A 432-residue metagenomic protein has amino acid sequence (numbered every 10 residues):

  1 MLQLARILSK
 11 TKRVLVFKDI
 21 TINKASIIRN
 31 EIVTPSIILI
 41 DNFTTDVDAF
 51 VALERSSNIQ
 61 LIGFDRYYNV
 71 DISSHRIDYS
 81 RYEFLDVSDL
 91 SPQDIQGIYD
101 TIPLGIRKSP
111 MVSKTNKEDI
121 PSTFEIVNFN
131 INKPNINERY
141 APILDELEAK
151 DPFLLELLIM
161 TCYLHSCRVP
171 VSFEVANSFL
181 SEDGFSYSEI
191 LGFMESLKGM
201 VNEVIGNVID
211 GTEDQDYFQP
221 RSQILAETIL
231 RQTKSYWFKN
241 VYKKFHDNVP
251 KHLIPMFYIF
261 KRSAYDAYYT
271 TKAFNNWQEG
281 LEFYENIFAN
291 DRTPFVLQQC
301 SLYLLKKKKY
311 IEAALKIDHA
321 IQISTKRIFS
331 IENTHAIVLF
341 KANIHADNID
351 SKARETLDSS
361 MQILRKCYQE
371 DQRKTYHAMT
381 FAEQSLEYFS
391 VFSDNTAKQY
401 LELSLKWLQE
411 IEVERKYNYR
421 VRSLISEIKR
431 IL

Functional and structural regions predicted by a protein language model:
T11-Y67: Conserved P-loop NTPase "ATPase switch" module shared by AAA+ and STAND
Y68-V70, H75-N116: Conserved small helical "lid"/interfacial subdomain of P-loop NTPases
N128-F193: Winged-helix-like regulatory helical subdomains adjacent to P-loop NTPase cores
V169-A314, A320-N333, I337: C-terminal leucine-rich, beta-strand-based interaction scaffolds used for sensing/assembly
K239-H246, N275-I287, I311-Q322, I349-Q369 (+1 more regions): Alpha-helical repeat scaffolds
Y268-T271, L304, L339, A346 (+1 more regions): Residue at a conserved register position within TPR or TPR-like alpha-solenoid repeats
G280, R292-T293, I328-H335, A353 (+3 more regions): Residues that mark the junctions of alpha-helical repeat units in TPR/alpha-solenoid scaffolds
Q298-Q299, T334, V338-K341, T380-E387 (+1 more regions): "A position-specific structural signal for the A-helix of alpha-solenoid helical repeats
